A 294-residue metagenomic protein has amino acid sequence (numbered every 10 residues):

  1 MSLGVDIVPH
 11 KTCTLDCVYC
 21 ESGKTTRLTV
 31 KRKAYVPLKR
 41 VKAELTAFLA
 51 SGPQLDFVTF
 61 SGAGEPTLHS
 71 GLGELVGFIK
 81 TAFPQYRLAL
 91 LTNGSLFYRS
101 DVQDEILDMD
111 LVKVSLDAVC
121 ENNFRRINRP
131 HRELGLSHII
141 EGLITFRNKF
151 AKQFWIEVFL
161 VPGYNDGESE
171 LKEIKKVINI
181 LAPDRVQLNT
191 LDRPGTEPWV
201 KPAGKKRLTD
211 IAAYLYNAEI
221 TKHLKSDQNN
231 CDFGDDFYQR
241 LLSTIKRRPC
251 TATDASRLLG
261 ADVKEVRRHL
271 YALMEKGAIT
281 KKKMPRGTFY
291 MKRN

Functional and structural regions predicted by a protein language model:
M1, A43, A50, D166-N294: Auxiliary Fe-S-binding modules of radical SAM enzymes
M1-K39: Canonical Radical SAM [4Fe-4S] cluster-binding loop centered on the CxxxCxxC motif and its immediate flanking residues
H10, R27, E65-P66, G163-Y164: Short strand->helix junction
C20-T25, Q54-F57, V119-N123, F154-W155: Short, basic/glycine-rich phosphate-binding loops at helix/coil junctions that contact nucleotide phosphates
K24-F60, E74: Conserved alpha-helical substructure of the radical SAM core
T59-E65, N93-G94: Glycine-rich beta-strand-to-loop/alpha-helix junction loops that act as flexible
L68-D210: Conserved AdoMet/S-adenosylmethionine-binding subsite of the radical SAM
